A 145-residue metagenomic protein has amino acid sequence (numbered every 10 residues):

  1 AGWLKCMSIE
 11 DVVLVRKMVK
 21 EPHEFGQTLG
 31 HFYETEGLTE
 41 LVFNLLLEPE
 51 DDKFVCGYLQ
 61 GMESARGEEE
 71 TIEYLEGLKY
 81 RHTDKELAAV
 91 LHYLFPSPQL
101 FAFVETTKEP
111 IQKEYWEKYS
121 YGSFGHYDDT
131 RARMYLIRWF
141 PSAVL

Functional and structural regions predicted by a protein language model:
A1-L145: Non-catalytic all-alpha helical scaffold/repeat segments
